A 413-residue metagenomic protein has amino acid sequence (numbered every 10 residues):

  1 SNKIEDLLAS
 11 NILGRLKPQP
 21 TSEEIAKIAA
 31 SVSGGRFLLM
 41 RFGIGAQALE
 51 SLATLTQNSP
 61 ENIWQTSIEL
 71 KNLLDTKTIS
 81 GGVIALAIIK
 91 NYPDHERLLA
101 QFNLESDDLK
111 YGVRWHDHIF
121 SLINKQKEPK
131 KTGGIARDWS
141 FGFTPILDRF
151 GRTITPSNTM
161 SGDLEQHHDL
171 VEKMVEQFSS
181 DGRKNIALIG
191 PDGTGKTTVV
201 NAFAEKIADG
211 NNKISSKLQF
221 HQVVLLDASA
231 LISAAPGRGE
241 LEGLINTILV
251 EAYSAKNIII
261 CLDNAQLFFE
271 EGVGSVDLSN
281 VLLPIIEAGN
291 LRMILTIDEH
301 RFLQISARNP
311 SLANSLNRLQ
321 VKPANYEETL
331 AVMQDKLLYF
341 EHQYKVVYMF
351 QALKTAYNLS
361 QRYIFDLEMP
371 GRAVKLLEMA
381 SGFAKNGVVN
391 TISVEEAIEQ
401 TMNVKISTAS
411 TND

Functional and structural regions predicted by a protein language model:
S1-I232, E240-I248, A252-A255, I259-L267 (+10 more regions): Histone-fold recognition with a strong bias for associated Lys/Arg-rich disordered tails
S140, L164, G193, A235 (+3 more regions): Hydrophobic alpha-helical scaffolding
P310-A313, E328-V332: Flexible glycine/proline-rich, aromatic-decorated loop/lid segments
N317-L330, Q343-Q351: Conserved AAA+ ATPase "SRH/arginine-finger" region at the nucleotide-binding site
L338: Phosphate-binding loop and its immediate beta->loop->alpha context in nucleotide/phosphate-handling enzymes
H342-Q351, T355-D413: C-terminal helical "lid" subdomain and adjoining coupling/linker elements of P-loop NTPases
